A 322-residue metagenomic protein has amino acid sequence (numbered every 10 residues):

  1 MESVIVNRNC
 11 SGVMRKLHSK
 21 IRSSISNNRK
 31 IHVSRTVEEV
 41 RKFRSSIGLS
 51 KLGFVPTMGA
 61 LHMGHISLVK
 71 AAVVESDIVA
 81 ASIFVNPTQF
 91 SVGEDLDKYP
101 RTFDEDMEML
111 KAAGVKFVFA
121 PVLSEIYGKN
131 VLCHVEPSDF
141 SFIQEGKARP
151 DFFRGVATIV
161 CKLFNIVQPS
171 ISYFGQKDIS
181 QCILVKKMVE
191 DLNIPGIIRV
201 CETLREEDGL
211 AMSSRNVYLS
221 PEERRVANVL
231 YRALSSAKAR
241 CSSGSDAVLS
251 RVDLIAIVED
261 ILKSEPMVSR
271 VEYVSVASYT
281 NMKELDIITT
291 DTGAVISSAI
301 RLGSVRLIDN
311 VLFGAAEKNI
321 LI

Functional and structural regions predicted by a protein language model:
E2-R270, A277, N281, S304 (+1 more regions): Nucleotidyltransferase catalytic core that binds NTPs
K30-I31, G293-V295: A residue-level signal for beta-strand positions that form part of recognition/binding surfaces within mature
E207, A294-I296, I308: Change "...and in nucleic-acid phosphodiester-cleaving endonucleases..." to "...and in nucleic-acid processing enzymes
V271-T290, I296-S297: A conserved acidic, glycine/proline-rich C-terminal tail/linker
I287, S298-L302, V311-F313: Short beta-strand elements
